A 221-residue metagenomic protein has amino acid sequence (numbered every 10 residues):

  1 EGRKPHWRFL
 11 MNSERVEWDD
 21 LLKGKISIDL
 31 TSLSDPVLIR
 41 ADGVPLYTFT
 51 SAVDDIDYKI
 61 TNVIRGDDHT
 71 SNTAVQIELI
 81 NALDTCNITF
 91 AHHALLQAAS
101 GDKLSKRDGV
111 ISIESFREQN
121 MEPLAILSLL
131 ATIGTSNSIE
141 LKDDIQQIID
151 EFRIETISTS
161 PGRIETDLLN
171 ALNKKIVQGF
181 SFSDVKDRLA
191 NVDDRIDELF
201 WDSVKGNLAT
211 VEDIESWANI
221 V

Functional and structural regions predicted by a protein language model:
E1-H92, Q97-K106, S112, F116 (+1 more regions): Active-site cores that bind ATP or allylic diphosphates and position pyrophosphate for catalysis
D84-V221: Catalytic adenosine-cofactor/nucleotide-binding cores of aminoacyl-tRNA synthetases and other
